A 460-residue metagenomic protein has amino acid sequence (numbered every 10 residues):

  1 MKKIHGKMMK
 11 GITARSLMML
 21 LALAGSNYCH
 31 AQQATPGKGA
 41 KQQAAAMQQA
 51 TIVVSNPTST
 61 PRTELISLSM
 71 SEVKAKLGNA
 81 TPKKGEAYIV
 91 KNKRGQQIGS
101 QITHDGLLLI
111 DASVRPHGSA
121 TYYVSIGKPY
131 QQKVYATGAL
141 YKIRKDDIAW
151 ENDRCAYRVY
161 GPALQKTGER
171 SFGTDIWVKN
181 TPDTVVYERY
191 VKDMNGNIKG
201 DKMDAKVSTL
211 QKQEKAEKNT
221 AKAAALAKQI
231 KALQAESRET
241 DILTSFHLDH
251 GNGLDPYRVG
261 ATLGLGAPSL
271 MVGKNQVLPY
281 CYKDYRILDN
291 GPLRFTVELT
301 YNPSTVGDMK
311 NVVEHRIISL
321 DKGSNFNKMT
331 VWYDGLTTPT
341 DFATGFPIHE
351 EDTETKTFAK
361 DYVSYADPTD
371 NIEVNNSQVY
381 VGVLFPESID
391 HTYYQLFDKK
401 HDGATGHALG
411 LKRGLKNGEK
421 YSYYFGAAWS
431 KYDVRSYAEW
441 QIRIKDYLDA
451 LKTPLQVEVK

Functional and structural regions predicted by a protein language model:
M1-M47: Bacterial Sec-dependent N-terminal signal peptides
P36-G138, R170-N180, T184-Y187: Alpha-mannosidase-like glycoside hydrolase catalytic domains involved in N-glycan trimming, generalizing to other
P36-Q43, Q48-Q49, G335-L396: Polysaccharide-binding surfaces and accessory modules of carbohydrate-active proteins
T81-L107, T305-M309, E350-D367, I389-H401: Solvent-exposed beta-strand/loop surfaces of large extracellular or lumenal domains
L107-L109, S113-V114, F385-K460: Beta-strand-rich recognition/accessory modules
S119-P129, V297-Y301, V383, E419-K431: Short, hydrophobic/aromatic-enriched beta-strand segments in well-ordered soluble domains
K128-G273: Solvent-exposed N-terminal domain segments of exported/luminal and surface proteins
I287-D289, F295-F342: Acidic, contiguous internal or C-terminal segments within carbohydrate-active enzymes that form a structured patch used
